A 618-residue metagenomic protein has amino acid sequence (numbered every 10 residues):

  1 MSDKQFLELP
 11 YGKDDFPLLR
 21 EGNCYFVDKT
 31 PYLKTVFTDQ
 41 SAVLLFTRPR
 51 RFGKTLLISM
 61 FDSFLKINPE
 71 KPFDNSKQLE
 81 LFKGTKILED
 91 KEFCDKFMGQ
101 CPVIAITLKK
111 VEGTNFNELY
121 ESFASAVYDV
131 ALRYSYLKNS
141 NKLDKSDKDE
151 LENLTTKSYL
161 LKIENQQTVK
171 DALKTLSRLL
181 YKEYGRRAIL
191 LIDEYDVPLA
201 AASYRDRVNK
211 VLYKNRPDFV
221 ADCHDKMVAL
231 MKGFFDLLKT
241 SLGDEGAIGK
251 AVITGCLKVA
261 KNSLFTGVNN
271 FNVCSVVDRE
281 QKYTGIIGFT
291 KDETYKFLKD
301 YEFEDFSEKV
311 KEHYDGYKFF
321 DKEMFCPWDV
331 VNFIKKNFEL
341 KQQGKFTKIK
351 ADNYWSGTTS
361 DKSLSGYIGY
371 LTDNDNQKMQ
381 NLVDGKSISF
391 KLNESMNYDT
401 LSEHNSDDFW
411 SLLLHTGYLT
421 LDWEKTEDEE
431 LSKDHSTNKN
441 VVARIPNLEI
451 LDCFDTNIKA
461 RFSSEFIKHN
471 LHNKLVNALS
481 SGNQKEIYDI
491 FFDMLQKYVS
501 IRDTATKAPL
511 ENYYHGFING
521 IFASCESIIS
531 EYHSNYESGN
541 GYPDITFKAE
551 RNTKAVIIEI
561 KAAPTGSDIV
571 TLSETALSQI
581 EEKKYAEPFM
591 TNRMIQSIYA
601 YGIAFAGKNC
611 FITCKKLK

Functional and structural regions predicted by a protein language model:
S2-L88: Walker A/P-loop-proximal flanking segment of P-loop NTPase domains
Y11-D15, A105, V111-E118, S122-K170 (+1 more regions): Conserved P-loop NTPase mechanochemical-coupling segment
D28, K34, P69-Y136: P-loop NTPase motor core
F64-G99, Y213-N215, H224-L230, G246-A247 (+2 more regions): Flexible phosphate/Mg2+-sensing switch loops adjacent to catalytic phosphate-binding sites
A131, A172-Y184, L212-G249, Y585-P588: Substrate-engagement module of ASCE P-loop NTPases
I189-D193, G233, G249-C256: Structural recognition of the conserved hydrophobic beta-strand(s) that form the central parallel beta-sheet of P-loop
K258-N269, C274-K335, K341: Amphipathic alpha-helical segments of the small helical/lid subdomains adjacent to P-loop NTPase cores
F271-N272, V276, F325-K584, I595 (+1 more regions): Extended alpha-helical interface modules used as scaffolds for assembling large macromolecular complexes
